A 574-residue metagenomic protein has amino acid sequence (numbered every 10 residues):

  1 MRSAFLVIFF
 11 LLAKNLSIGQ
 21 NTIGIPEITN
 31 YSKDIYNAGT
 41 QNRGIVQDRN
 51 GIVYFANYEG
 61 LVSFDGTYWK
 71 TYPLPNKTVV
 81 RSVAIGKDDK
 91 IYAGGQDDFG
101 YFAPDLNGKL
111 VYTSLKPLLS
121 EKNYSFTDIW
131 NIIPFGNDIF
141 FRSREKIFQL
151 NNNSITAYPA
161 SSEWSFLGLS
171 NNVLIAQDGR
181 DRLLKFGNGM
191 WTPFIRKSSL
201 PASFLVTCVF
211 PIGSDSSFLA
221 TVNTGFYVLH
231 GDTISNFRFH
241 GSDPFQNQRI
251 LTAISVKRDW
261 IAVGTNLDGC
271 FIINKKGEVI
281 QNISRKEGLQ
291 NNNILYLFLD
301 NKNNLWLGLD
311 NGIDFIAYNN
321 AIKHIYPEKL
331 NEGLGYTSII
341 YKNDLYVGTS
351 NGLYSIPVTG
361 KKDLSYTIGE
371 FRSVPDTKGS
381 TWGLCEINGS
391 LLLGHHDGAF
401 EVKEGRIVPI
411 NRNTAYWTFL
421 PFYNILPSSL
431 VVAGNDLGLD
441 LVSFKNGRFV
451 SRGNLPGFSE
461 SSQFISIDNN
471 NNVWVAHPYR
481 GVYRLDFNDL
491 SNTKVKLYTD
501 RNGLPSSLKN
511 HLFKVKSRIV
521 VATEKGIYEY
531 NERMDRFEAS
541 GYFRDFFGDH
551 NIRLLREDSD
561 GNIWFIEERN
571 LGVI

Functional and structural regions predicted by a protein language model:
M1-I574: Carboxylate-rich, polar loop motifs that coordinate divalent cations or form catalytic acidic clusters
